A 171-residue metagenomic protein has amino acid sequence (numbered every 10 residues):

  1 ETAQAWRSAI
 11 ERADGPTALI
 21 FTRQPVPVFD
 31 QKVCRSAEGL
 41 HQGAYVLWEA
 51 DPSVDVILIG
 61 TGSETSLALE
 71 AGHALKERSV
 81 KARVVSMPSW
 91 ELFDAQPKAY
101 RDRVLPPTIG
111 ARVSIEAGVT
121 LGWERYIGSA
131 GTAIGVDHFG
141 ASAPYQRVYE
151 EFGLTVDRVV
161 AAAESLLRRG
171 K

Functional and structural regions predicted by a protein language model:
T2-A5, I10-K171: Thiamine diphosphate
